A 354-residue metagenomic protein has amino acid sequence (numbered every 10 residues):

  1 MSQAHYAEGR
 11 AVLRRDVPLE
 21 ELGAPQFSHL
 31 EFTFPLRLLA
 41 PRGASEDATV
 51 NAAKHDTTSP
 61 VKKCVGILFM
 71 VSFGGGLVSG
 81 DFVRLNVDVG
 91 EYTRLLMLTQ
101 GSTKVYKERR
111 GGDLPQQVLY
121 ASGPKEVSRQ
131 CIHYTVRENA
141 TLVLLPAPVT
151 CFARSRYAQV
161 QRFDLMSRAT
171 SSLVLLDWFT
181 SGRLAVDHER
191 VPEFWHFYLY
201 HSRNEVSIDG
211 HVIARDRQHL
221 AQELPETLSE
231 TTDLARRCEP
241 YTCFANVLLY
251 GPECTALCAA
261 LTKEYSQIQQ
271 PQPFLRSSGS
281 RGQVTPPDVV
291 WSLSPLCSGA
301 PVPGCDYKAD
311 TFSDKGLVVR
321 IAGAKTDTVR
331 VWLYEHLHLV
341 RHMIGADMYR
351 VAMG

Functional and structural regions predicted by a protein language model:
S2-A260: Conserved beta-strand/loop scaffold segments within soluble protein domains that form the structured core and edges
D177-V351: A structural signal for small-residue-enriched, beta-sheet-centric alpha/beta enzyme cores and oligomeric scaffold folds
